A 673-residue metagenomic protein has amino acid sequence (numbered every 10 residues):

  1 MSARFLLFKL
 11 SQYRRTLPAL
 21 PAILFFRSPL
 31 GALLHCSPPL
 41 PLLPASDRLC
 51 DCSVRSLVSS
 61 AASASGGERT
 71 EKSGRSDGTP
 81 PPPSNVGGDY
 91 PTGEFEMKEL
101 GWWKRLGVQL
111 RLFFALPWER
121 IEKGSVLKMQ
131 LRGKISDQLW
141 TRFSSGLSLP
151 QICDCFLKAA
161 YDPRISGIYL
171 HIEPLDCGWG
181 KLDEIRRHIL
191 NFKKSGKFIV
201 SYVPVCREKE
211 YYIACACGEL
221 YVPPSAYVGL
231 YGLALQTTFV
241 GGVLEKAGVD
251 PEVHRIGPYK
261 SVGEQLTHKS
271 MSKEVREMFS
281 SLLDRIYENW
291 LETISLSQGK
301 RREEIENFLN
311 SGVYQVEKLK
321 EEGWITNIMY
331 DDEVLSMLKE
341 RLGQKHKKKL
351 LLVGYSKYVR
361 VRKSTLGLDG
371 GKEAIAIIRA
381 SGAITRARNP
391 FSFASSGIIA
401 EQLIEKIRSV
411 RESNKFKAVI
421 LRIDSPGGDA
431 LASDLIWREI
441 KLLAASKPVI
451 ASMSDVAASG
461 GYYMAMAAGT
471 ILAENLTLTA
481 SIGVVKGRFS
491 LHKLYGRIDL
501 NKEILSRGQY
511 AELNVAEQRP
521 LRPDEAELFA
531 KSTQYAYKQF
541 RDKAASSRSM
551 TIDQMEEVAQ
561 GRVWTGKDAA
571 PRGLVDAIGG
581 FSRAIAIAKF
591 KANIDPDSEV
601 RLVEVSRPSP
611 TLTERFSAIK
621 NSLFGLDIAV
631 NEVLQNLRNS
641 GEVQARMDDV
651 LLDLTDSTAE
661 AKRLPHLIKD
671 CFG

Functional and structural regions predicted by a protein language model:
S2-A160, H171, A234-A418, R422 (+7 more regions): Intrinsically disordered, low-complexity segments enriched in small/flexible residues
P150, C155-E219, K406, E412-A418 (+1 more regions): Membrane-embedded segments
L175-C177, L190-L244, S311, P426-G427 (+1 more regions): Glycine-rich beta-to-alpha active-site loop
I213-A214, L319, L421, A465 (+1 more regions): Hydrophobic/aromatic residues within transmembrane alpha-helices of multi-pass small-molecule transporters
G218-E219, N327, A418, G469-T470 (+5 more regions): Well-ordered beta-strand positions
E306-K320, A468, E556-L574: Acidic helix/loop microenvironments that form the catalytic cleft of cell-wall polysaccharide enzymes
S433-E439, S446, A544-M550, Q554-R562: Generic long, charged, amphipathic alpha-helical segments
P448, G461-P520, F529, D542: Conserved acidic, small-residue-rich alpha-beta core segments centered on
